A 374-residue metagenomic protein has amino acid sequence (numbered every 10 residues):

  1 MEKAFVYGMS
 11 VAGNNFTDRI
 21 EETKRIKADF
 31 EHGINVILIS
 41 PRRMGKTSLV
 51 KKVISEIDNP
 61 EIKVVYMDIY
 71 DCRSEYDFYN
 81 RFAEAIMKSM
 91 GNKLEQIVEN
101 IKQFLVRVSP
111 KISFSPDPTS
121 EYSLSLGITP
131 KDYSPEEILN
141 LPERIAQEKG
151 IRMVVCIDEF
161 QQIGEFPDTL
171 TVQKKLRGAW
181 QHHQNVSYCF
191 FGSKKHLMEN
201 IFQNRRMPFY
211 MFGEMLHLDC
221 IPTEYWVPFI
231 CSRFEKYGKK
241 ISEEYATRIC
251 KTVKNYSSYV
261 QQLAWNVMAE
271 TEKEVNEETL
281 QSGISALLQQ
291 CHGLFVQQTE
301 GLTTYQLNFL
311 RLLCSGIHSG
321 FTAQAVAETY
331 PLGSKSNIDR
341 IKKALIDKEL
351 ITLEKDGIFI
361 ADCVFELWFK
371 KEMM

Functional and structural regions predicted by a protein language model:
M1-V36, P41, T352: A short, basic N-terminal segment
E2-A4, Q289, G293-M374: C-terminal leucine-rich, beta-strand-based interaction scaffolds used for sensing/assembly
N35, I39-M44, S48-V154, S336: P-loop NTPase nucleotide-binding core
E56, N266, A344-D347: Alpha-helical DNA-recognition elements
Q103, V227, C231-L294, T304 (+1 more regions): Amphipathic alpha-helical "lid/sensor" segments that cap RecA-like P-loop NTPase cores
S125-K194, Q203: Conserved Walker B catalytic segment
K195-G213: Short regulatory helix/loop adjacent to the ATP-binding pocket of P-loop NTPases
E214-Y225: Conserved AAA+ ATPase "SRH/arginine-finger" region at the nucleotide-binding site
